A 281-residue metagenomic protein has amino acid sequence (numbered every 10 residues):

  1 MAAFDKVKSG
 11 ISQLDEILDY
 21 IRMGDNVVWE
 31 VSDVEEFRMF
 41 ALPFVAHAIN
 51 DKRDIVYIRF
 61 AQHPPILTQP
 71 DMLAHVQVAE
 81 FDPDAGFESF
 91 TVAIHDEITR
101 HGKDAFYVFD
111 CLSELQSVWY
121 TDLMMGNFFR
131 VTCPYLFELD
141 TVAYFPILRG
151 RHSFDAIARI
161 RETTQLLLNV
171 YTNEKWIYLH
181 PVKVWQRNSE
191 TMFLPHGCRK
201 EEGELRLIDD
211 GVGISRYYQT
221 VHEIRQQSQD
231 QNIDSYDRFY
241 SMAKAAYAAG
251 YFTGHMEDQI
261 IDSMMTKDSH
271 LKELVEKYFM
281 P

Functional and structural regions predicted by a protein language model:
M1-F4, Q186-P281: C-terminal regions of RecA-like/P-loop NTPase motor modules
K8-F60: Glycine-rich P-loop/Walker A and Walker A-like loops and their local beta1-loop-alpha1 context in P-loop NTPases
G24, D51-R53, A74, L139-T141 (+2 more regions): Short glycine-/polar-rich loops that comprise or flank the Walker A/P-loop and associated switch/sensor motifs
V28, F106-D110, Y144: Structural motif
F37, H63-T68, S153-F154: Short, charged/polar "capping" segments at the starts of alpha-helices and the immediately preceding loops
D51-S117: Conserved inter-motif catalytic segment of the P-loop NTP-binding fold
V118-W119, M124-R151: Substrate-engagement module of ASCE P-loop NTPases
I147-L207: Phosphate-binding/switch region of NTP-binding enzymes
